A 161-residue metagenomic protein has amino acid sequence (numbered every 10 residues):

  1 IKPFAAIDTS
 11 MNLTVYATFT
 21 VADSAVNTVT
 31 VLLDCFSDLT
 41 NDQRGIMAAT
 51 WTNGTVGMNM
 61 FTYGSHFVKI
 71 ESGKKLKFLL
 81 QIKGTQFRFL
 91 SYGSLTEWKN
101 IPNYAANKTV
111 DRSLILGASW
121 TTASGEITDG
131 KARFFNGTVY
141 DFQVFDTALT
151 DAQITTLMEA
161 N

Functional and structural regions predicted by a protein language model:
I1, D38-G45, Y63-K69, T121-D129: Short, surface-exposed beta-strand/loop "edge" segments at domain boundaries and coil↔beta transitions
I1-G57, F87, V139, V144-T155: Extracellular glycan-recognition modules
K2, D34, L79-Q81, L90 (+1 more regions): Residue-level detector of conserved, well-ordered beta-strand and adjacent loop positions that form binding/recognition
K2-V15, F67-L76, A106-T109, A132-T138: Extracellular/lumenal carbohydrate-interaction signature centered on repeated Trp-anchored short motifs
Y16-V26, D42, I46-A106: Extracellular glycan-interaction surfaces
K99-T138: Flexible glycan-contacting loops in extracellular carbohydrate-active proteins
M158: Short, flexible helix/strand-to-coil boundary loops that buttress conserved ligand/catalytic motifs in alpha/beta
N161: GGW-centered surface loops in extracellular recognition modules
